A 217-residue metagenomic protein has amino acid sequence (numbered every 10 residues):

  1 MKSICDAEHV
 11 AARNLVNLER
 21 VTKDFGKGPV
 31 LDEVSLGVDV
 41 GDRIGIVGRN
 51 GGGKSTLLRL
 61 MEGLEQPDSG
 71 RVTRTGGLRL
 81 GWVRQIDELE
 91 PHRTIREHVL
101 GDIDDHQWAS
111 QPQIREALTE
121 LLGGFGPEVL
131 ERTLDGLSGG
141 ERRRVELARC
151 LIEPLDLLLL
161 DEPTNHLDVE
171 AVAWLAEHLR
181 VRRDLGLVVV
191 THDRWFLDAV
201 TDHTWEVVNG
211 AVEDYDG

Functional and structural regions predicted by a protein language model:
M1-G217: ABC ATP-binding cassette signature C-motif
